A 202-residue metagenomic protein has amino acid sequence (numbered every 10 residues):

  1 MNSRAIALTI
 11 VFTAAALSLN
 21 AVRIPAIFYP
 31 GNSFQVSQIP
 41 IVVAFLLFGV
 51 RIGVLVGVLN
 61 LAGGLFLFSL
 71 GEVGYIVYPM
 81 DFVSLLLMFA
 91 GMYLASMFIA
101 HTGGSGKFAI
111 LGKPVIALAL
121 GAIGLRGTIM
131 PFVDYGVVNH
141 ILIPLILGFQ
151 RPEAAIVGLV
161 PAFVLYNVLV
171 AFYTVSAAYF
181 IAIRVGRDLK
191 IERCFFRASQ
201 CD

Functional and structural regions predicted by a protein language model:
M1-D202: Loop-helix junctions at membrane interfaces
